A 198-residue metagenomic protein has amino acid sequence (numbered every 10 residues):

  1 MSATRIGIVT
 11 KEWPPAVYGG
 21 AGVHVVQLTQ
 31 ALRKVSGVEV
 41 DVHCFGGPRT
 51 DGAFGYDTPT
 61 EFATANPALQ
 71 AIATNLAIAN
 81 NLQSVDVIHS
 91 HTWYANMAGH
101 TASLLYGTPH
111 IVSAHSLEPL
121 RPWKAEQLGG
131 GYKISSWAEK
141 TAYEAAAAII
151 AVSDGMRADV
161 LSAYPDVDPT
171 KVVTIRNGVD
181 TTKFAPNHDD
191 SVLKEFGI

Functional and structural regions predicted by a protein language model:
M1-R49: N-terminal subdomain of nucleotide-sugar transferases
K11, A114-L117, R176-N177: Histidine-centered beta-alpha loop that forms part of the nucleotide-sugar donor binding/catalytic region in diverse
P48-L82, E126-Q127: A short, charged, and often flexible helix/loop element on the N-terminal side of the glycosyltransferase catalytic
S90, A151-V152: Short beta-strand scaffold positions
S90-A95, A114: Short His-centered aromatic/hydrophobic patch
P109-I111, P119-T141, A158: Nucleotide-sugar donor phosphate/pyrophosphate-binding loop at the beta->alpha transition of glycosyltransferases
G155, G178: Carbohydrate-associated surface elements
A185-I198: A short helix/loop element that forms part of the nucleotide-sugar donor recognition site in Leloir-type
